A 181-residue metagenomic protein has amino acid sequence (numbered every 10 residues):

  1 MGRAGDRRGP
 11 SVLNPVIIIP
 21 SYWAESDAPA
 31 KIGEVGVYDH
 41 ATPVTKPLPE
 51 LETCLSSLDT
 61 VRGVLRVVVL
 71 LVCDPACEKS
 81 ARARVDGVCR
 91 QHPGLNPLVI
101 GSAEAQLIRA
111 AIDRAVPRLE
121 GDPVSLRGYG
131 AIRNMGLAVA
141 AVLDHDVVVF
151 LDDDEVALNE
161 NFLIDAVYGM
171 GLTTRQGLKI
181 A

Functional and structural regions predicted by a protein language model:
G2-G63, V68-E78: N-proximal low-complexity "stem/linker" segments adjacent to membrane-targeting elements
P15, D146, K179: Conserved acidic residues
A28-A30, E78-A83, L158-F162: A short acidic (Asp/Glu
D59, G63, A141-V142, G171-T174: Residue-level signal for alpha-helix termini/capping positions
L71-P75, S102, D153: Acidic ATP/Mg2+-coordinating residue in the GHKL
A81-V139, L143: Active-site-proximal specificity loops/subdomain of glycosyltransferases
H145-L158: Short beta-strand-to-loop acidic/aromatic patch adjacent to the donor-nucleotide binding site
L158-I180: Conserved donor-nucleotide/metal-binding helix-loop-beta segment in metal-dependent transferases, i.e., the alpha-helix
